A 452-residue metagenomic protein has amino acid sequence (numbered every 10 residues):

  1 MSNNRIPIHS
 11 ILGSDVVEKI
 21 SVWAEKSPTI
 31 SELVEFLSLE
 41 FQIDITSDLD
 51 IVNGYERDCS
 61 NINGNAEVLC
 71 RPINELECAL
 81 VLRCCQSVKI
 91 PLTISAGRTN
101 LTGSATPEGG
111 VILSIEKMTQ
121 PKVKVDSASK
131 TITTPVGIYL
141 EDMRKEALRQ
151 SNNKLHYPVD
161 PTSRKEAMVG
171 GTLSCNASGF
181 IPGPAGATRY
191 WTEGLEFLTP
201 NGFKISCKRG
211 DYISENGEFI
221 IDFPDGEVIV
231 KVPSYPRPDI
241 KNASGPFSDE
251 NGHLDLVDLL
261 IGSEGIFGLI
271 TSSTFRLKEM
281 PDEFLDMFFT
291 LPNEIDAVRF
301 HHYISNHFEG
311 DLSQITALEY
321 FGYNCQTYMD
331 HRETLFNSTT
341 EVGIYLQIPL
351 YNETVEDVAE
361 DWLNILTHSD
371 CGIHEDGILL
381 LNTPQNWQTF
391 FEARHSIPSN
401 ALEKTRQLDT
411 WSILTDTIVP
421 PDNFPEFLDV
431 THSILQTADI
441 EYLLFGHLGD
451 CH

Functional and structural regions predicted by a protein language model:
M1-S87, T99-I132, T162, S272-D282 (+4 more regions): N-terminal flexible segment immediately upstream of the FAD-binding catalytic core in FAD-dependent oxidoreductases
S21-T29, L69-N74, L82, T131-Y139 (+13 more regions): Catalytic cores of large soluble enzymes that bind and process phosphate-bearing ligands
T46-N53, L260-S263, L269-H452: C-terminal substrate-recognition/cap domain of FAD-linked oxidoreductases
V81, M143, T431: Aromatic/hydrophobic pocket-lining residues that form π-stacking "cages" and hydrophobic walls in ligand
A96-T99, Y139: Ser/Thr-glycine-rich phosphate-binding loops at phosphate-binding pockets of nucleotides, nucleotide cofactors
P121-K124, V136, L140-N306, G310: FAD-binding subdomain of flavoenzyme oxidoreductases
